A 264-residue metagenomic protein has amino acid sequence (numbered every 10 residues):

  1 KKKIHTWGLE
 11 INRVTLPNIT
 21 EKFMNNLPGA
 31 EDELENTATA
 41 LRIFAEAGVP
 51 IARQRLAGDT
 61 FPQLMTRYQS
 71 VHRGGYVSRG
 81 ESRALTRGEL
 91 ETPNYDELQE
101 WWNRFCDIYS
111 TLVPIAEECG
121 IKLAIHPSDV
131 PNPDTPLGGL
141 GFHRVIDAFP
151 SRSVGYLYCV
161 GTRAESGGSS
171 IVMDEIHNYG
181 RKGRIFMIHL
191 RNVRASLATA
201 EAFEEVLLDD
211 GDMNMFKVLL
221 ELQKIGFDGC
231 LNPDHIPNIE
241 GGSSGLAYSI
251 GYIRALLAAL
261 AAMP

Functional and structural regions predicted by a protein language model:
K1-C106, E118, T162, Q223: Structural motif corresponding to the early beta-alpha repeats
H5, F23-N25, L34-E35, R42-P50 (+4 more regions): Histidine-acidic metal/acid-base catalytic patches
Q54-D59, P127-D129, D234-I236: Short, well-ordered beta-to-alpha junction loops that form the rim of enzyme active sites and present histidine/acidic
E91, L98, S128-P131, E204 (+1 more regions): Residues at structural and domain junctions
F105, L123-D129: Short, structured patches in soluble enzyme cores that scaffold and shape functional sites
